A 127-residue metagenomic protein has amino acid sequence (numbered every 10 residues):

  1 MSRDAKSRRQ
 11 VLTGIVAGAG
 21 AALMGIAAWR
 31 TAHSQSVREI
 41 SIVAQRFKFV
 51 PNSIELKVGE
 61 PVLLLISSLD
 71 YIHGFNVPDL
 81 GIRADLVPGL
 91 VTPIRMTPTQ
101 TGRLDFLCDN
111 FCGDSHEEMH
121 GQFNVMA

Functional and structural regions predicted by a protein language model:
M1-A22: N-terminal secretory signal peptides and thylakoid transit peptides that target proteins across membranes
A22, I26, P88-A127: Extracellular/periplasmic metallocenter environments
A27-K57: C-terminal segment of N-terminal export signals and the immediately downstream linker at the start of the mature
S41-V43, L63-L65, N76, L107 (+1 more regions): Soluble periplasmic/extracytoplasmic beta-strand elements of cell-envelope proteins
Q45-F47, P61, S67-Y71, L80 (+2 more regions): Solvent-exposed coil/turn segments that connect beta secondary-structure elements in extracytoplasmic/periplasmic
F49-N52, I72-N76: Short, solvent-exposed loop/turn elements at domain surfaces
N52-I54, G81-D85: Beta-strand-rich interaction surfaces with strong enrichment in secreted/lumenal proteins
S53, V58-E60, L90, G102: Surface-exposed loop/turn positions
